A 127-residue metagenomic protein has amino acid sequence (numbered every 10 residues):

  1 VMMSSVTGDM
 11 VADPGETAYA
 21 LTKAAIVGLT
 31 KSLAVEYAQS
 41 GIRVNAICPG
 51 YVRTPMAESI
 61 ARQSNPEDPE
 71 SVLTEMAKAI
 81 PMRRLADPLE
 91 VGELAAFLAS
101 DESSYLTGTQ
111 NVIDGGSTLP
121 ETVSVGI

Functional and structural regions predicted by a protein language model:
S5: Residue(s) in the substrate-gating loop at a strand-loop-helix junction that position the organic substrate next
D9-E16, L21, A38, T122: Active-site "substrate specificity/gating" loop of NAD(P)-dependent dehydrogenases, especially the short-chain
T22, T30: Active-site helix of classical SDR
V35-Q39, S104: Alpha-helical segment proximal to the catalytic Tyr-Lys
R43-P49, R53, A99, V112-D114: Conserved SDR Rossmann-fold cofactor-binding beta-strand/turn motif
P49-S59, Q63: Short, flexible catalytic-loop segment of classical short-chain dehydrogenase/reductase
E67-D68, I80-V91: A conserved structural motif in NAD(P)-dependent oxidoreductases
T107-I127: Short C-terminal tail/terminal secondary-structure segment of NAD(P)H-dependent dehydrogenase/reductase domains
